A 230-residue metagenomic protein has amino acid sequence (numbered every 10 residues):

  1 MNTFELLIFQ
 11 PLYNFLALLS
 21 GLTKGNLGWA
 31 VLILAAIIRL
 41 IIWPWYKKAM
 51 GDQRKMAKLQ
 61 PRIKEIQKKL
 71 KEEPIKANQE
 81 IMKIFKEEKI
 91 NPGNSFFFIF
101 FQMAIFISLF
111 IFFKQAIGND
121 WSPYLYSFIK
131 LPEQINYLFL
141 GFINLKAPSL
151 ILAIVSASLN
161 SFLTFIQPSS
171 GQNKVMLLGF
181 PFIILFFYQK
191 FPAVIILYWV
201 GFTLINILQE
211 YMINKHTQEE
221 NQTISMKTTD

Functional and structural regions predicted by a protein language model:
M1-D230: Helix-loop-helix
